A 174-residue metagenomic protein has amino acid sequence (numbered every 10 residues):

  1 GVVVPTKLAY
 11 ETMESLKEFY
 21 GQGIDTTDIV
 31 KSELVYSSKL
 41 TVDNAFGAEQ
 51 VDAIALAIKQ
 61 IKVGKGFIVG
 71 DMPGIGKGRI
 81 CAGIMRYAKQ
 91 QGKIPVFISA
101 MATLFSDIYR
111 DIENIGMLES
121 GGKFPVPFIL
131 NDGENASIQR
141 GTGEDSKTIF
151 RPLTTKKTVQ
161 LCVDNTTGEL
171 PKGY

Functional and structural regions predicted by a protein language model:
G1-L16: Intrinsically disordered, low-structural-confidence terminal and linker regions
E14-A45, G78, K89-Y174: SF2 helicase/translocase NTPase motor core, specifically the RecA-like lobe 1 inter-motif segment between Walker
K31-V35, V51, G66, R86: A generic structural signal for ordered alpha-helices
D43-K65: N-terminal pre-P-loop "Q-motif" helix
A55, G83-Y87: Active-site signature of alpha/beta-hydrolase-fold catalytic machinery across serine- and Asp/Cys-nucleophile hydrolases
G64-I84: Walker A/P-loop
